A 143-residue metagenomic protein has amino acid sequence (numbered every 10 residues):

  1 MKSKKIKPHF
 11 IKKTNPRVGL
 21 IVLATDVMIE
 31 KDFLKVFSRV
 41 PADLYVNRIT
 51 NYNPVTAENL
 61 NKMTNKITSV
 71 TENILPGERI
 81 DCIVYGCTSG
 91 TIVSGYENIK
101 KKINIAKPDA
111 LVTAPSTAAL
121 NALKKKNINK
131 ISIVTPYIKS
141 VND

Functional and structural regions predicted by a protein language model:
M1-K4, T113-P115: Short gly/ser/thr-rich secondary-structure transition/capping motifs
K2-S69, S140-N142: N-terminal glycine-rich anion-binding loop in soluble enzyme alpha/beta folds
F10-T14, N104-K107, L123-K126: Solvent-exposed alpha-helices and their adjacent loops that cap or buttress functional pockets in soluble metabolic
A24, S89, Y137: Residue-level signal for short, function-critical loop segments
N53-T56, T91-S94, A122: Short active-site-adjacent helix-start/loop capping segments
I67-P115: Glycine/small-residue-rich loop that forms an oxyanion/phosphate-binding "nest" at active or ligand-binding sites
I99, A110-D143: Conserved beta-alpha
